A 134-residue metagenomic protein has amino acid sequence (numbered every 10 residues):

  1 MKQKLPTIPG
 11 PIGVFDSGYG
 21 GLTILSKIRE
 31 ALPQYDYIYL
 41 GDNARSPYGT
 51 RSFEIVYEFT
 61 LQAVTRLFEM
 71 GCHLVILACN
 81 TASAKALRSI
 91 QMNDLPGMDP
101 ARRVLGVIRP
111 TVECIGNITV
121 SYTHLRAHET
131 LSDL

Functional and structural regions predicted by a protein language model:
K2-A63: N-terminal glycine-rich anion-binding loop in soluble enzyme alpha/beta folds
P11, S121-Y122: Residues that mark the start of a beta-strand
S17-G21, N80-A84, S132: Gly/Ser/Thr-rich loops at beta-strand to alpha-helix junctions that form or flank small-molecule/cofactor-binding
D36, L74, R102-R103: Proline-centered loop/turn at the N-terminus of a beta-strand
Y39-S46, A78-N80, A84-L87: Short, conserved active-site loops that position catalytic residues or coordinate cofactors/metal ions across diverse
F59-L74: A short, N-terminal amphipathic alpha-helix
A82-T119: Glycine/small-residue-rich loop that forms an oxyanion/phosphate-binding "nest" at active or ligand-binding sites
H124-A127, L131-L134: Single conserved hydrophobic/aromatic residue that forms the stacking wall/gate of nucleotide- or nucleobase-binding
